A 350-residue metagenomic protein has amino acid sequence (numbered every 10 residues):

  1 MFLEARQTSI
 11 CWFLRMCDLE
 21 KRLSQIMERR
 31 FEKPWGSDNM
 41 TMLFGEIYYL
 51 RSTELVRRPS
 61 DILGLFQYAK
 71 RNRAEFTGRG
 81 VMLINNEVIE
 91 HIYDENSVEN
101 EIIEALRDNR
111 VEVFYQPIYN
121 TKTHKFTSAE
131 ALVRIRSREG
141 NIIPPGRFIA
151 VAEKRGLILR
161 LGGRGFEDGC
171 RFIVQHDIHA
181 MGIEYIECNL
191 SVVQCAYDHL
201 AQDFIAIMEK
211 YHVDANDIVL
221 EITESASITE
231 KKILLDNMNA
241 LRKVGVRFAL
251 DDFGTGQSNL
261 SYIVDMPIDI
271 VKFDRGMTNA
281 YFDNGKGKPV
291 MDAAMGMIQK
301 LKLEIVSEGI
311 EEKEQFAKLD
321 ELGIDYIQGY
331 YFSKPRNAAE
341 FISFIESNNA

Functional and structural regions predicted by a protein language model:
M1, E95, N141-P145, K154 (+3 more regions): Catalytic-site-adjacent helices and loops of nucleotide signaling machinery
M1-N96: Cyclic-dinucleotide signaling modules
W12-R15, L132-R134, N189, T223: Short hydrophobic/aromatic beta-strand micro-patches that form the beta-sheet surface supporting nucleotide- or nucleic
I26-M27, I62-A69, V151-A152, G165-I173 (+4 more regions): Structural preference for long, well-ordered alpha-helical segments in enzyme cores
S52, K125-S128, L157-L234, G309: Catalytic core of bacterial c-di-GMP phosphodiesterases, primarily the EAL and HD-GYP domains, capturing alpha-helical
L55-F114, K122, A152-G156, V192-A201 (+2 more regions): C-di-GMP signaling machinery
N86-V151, I178, E184, N189 (+3 more regions): Active-site core of bacterial EAL-family cyclic-dinucleotide phosphodiesterase domains
E90, T121, I135-R138, S191-D198 (+2 more regions): EAL-family c-di-GMP phosphodiesterase catalytic domain
